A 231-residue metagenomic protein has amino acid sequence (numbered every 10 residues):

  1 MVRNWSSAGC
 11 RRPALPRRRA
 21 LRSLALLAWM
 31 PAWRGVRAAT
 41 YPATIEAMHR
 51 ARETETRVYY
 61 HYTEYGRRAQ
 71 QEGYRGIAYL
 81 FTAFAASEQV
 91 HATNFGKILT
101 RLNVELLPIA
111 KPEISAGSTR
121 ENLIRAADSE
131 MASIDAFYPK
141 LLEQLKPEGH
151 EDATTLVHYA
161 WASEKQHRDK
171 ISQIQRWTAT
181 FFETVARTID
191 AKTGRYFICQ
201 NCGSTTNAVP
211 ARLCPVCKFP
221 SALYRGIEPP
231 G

Functional and structural regions predicted by a protein language model:
W5-L27: N-terminal secretory signal peptides and thylakoid transit peptides that target proteins across membranes
P16, R22, G35-G231: Non-heme di-metal
L27-R34: Hydrophobic h-region of N-terminal signal peptides that target proteins for export in Gram-negative bacteria
